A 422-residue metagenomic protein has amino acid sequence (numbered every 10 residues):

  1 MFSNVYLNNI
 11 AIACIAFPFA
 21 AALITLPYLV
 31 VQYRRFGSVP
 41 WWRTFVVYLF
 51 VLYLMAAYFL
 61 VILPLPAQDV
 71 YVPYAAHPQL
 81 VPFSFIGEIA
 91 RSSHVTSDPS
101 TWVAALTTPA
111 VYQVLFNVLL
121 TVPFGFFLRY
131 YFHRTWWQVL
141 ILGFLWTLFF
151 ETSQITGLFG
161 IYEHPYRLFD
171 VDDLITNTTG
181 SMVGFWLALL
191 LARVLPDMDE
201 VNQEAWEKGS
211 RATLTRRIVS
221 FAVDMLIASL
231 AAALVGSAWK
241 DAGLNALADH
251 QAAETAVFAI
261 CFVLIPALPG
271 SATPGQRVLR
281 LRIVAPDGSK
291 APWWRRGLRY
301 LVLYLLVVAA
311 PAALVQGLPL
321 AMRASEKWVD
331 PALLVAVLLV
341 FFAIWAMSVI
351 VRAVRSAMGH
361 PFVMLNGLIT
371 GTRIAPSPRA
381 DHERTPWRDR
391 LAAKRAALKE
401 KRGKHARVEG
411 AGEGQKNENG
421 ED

Functional and structural regions predicted by a protein language model:
M1-P165, M182-G275, A285-E413, N417-D422: Bulky hydrophobic segments
H164-D172: Non-cytosolic membrane-interface motifs at loop->transmembrane helix junctions
D173, T178-F185: Basic (Lys/Arg-enriched) interaction patch that binds polyanionic ligands
R282: N-terminal glycine-rich flavin-associated loop
